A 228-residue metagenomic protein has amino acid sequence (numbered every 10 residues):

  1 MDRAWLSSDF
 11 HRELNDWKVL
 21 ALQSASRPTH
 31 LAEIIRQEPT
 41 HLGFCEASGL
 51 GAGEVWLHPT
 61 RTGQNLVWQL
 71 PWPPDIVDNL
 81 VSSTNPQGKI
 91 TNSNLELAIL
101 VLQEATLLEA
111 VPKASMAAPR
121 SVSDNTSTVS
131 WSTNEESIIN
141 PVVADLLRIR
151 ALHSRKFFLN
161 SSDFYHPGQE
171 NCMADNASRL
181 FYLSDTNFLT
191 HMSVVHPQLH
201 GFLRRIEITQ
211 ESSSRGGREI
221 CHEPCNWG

Functional and structural regions predicted by a protein language model:
M1-A32: Amphipathic alpha-helical
R27-E38, P112-K113: A short acidic-Thr-Gly-centered motif at the start of a beta-strand
P39, G43-W72: Acidic, metal-ligating active-site segments
F44-E46, E54, I99, D124 (+3 more regions): Mobile genetic element proteins and their domesticated derivatives, centered on retroelements and DNA transposons
W56-L57, T133-E136, N176-R179: Short coil/turn segments at secondary-structure boundaries
T60-A98, P119, S127-A144: A short, polar/acidic, helix/strand-boundary loop motif
E104-C172: RNase H catalytic domain
F157-S214: C-terminal functional segments of enzyme domains
